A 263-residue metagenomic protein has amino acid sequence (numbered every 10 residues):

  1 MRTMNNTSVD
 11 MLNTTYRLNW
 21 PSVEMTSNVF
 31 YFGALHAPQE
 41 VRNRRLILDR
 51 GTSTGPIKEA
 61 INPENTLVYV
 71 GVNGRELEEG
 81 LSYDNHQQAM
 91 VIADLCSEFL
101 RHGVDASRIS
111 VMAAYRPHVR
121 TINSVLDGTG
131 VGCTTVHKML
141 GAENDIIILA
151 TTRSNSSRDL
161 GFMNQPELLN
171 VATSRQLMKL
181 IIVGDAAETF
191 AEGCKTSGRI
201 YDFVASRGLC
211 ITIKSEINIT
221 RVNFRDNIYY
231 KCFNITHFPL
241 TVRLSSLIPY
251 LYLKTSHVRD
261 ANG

Functional and structural regions predicted by a protein language model:
M1-I47, A186-T189: Conserved coupling/interface region of RecA-like P-loop/ASCE motor cores
M1-N5, N28, G55-N62, V125-D127 (+1 more regions): Short, conserved catalytic or adaptor-binding loops enriched in Gly and charged residues
M1-T7, R158-G263: Helicase C-terminal subdomain and adjacent C-terminal extension
V9-M11, Y69, C133: Conserved beta-strand scaffold positions in the cores of enzyme catalytic domains, especially in NTP/NDP-utilizing
Y16-N19, V23, A89, A93 (+2 more regions): Amphipathic alpha-helical transducer elements in NTP-driven molecular machines
R42-S124: Conserved helicase/translocase motor-coupling segment
Y69-R75, L149-T152, G184: Short loop/turn segments at strand-loop or loop-helix junctions that form parts of catalytic or ligand-binding pockets
E98-R101, D105-S174, M178, A186-A191 (+1 more regions): Conserved helicase C-terminal RecA-like lobe
